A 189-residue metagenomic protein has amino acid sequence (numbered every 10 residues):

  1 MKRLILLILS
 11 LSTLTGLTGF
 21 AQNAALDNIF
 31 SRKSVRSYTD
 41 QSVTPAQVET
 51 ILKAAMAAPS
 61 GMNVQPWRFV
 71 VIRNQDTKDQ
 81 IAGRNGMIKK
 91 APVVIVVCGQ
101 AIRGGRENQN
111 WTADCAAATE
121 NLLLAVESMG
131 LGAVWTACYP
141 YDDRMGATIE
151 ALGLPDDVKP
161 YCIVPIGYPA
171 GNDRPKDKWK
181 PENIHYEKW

Functional and structural regions predicted by a protein language model:
M1-L4: Positively charged n-region of N-terminal signal peptides that target proteins for export
L9, L17-W189: Acidic, surface-exposed loops and disordered segments
